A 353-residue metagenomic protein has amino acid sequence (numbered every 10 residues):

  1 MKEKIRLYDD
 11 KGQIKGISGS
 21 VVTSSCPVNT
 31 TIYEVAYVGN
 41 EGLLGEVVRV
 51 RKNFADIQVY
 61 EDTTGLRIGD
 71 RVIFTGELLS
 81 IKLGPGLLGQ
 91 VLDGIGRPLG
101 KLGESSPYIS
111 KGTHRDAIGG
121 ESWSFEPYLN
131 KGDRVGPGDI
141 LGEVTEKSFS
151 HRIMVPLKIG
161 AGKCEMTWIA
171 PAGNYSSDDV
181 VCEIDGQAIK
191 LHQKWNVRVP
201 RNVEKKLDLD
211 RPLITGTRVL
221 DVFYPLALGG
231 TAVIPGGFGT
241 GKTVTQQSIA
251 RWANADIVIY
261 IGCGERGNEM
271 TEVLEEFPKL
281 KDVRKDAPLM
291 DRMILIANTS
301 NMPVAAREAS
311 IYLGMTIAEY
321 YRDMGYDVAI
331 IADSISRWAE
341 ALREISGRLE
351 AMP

Functional and structural regions predicted by a protein language model:
M1-G103, P107-S110: N-terminal accessory targeting/assembly segments
I17-S20, G39, V50, T63 (+15 more regions): Conserved, well-folded catalytic cores of nucleic-acid-processing and energy-transducing macromolecular machines
S20-S25, A55-E61, G120-N130, E165-A170 (+1 more regions): Short alpha-helix capping/helix-loop boundary micro-motifs
V28-T31, L66, L129, V135 (+1 more regions): Short, well-ordered loop/turn sites that connect or cap secondary structure elements
R49-A55, P85-G96, S148-G173, I189-K205: Short, compositionally biased
L102-E146, R152-K158, S176-T231, T245-S248 (+2 more regions): P-loop NTPase nucleotide-binding/switch module
G236-G237: The Walker A (P-loop) glycine that initiates the GxxxxGKT/S ATP-binding motif of P-loop NTPases
T240-I257, G262-C263, G267-E269, E276 (+1 more regions): Conserved P-loop NTPase nucleotide-binding/switch module
